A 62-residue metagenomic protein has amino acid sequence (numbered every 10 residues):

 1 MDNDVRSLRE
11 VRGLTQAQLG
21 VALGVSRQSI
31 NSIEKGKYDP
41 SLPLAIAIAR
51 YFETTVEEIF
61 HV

Functional and structural regions predicted by a protein language model:
M1-N3, V62: Absolute protein N-terminus
N3-A22: Short basic helix-loop element that most often maps to the first helix and adjoining turn of HTH DNA-binding modules
V11, R50, H61-V62: Short, charged recognition helix plus adjacent turn of helix-turn-helix-like nucleic-acid-binding domains
Q18, S29, E58: Residues in the helix-turn-helix
V25-Y38: Recognition helix of helix-turn-helix/homeodomain-like DNA-binding domains that insert into the DNA major groove
P43-E58: DNA major-groove recognition helix of helix-turn-helix/homeodomain DNA-binding modules
